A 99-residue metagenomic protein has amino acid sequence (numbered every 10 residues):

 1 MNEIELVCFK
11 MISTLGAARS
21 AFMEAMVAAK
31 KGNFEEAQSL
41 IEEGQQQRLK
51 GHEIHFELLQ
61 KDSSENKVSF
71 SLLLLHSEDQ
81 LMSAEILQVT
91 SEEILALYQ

Functional and structural regions predicted by a protein language model:
M1-Q99: Terminal alpha-helical segments
